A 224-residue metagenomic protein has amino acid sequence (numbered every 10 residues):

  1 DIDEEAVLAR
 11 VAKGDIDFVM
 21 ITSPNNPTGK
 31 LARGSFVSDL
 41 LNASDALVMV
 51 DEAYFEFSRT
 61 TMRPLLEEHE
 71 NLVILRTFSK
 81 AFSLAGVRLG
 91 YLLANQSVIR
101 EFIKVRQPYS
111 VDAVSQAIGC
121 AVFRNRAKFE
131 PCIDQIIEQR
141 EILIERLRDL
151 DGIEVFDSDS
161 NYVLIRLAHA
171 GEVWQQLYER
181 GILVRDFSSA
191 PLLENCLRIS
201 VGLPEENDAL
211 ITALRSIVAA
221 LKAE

Functional and structural regions predicted by a protein language model:
D1-E56: Active-site phosphate-binding strand-loop segment of PLP-dependent enzymes
D15, D45, E70, D151-G152 (+1 more regions): Residue-level detector of structured alpha->beta connecting loops
S35-A43, P64-E68, E101: Catalytic-core regions built around general acid/base machinery
N71-D149, E154-V155: PLP-dependent aminotransferase class I/II
G86, D159, P191-N195: Short acidic/glycine-enriched loop/turn segments that link adjacent beta-strands
L93, L164-R166, S200-G202: Short hydrophobic/aromatic beta-strand micro-patches that form the beta-sheet surface supporting nucleotide- or nucleic
I136-I137, E141, L147-R180: Conserved PLP-binding catalytic core of the aspartate aminotransferase-like
E179-R180, S189-E224: PLP-dependent enzyme catalytic core of the Aspartate aminotransferase-like
